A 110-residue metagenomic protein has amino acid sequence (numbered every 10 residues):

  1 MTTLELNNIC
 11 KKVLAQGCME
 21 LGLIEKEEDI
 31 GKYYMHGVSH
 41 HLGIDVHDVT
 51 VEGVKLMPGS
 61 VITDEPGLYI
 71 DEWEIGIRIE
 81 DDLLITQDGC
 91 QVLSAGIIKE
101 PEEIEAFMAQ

Functional and structural regions predicted by a protein language model:
M1-Q110: Active-site neighborhoods and metal-handling regions in enzymes and metal-associated proteins
